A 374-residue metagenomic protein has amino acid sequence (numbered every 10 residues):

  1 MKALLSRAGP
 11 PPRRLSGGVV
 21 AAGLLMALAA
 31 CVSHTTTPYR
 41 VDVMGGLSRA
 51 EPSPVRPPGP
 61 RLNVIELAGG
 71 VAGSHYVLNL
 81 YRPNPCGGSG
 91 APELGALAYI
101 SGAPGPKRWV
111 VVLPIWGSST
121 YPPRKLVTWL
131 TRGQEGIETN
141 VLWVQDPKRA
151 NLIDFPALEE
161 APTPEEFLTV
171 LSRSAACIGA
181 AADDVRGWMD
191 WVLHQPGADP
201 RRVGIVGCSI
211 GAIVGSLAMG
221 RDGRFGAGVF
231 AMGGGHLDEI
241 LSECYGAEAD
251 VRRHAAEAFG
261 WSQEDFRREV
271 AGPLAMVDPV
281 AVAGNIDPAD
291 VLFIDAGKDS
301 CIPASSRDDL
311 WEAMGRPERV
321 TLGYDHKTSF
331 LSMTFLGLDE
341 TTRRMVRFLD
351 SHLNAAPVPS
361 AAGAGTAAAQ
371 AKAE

Functional and structural regions predicted by a protein language model:
P57-A103: N-terminal cap/lid segment of alpha/beta-hydrolase-fold proteins
A103-Q134, W143-Q145: Short, surface-exposed "cap/lid" segments of acyl-processing enzymes
S118-Y121, G136-A182: Cap/lid segment of the alpha/beta-hydrolase catalytic domain
L126, P303-E312: Short alpha-helix in the alpha/beta-hydrolase fold that links the catalytic acid
L217-Q263: Hydrolase active-site cap/lid region
I286, F293-D295: Short beta-strand/loop motif that positions the catalytic acidic residue of the alpha/beta-hydrolase fold
K298-I302: Acidic catalytic loop of the alpha/beta-hydrolase fold
D308, E312-E374: C-terminal catalytic histidine-bearing segment of alpha/beta-hydrolase fold enzymes
